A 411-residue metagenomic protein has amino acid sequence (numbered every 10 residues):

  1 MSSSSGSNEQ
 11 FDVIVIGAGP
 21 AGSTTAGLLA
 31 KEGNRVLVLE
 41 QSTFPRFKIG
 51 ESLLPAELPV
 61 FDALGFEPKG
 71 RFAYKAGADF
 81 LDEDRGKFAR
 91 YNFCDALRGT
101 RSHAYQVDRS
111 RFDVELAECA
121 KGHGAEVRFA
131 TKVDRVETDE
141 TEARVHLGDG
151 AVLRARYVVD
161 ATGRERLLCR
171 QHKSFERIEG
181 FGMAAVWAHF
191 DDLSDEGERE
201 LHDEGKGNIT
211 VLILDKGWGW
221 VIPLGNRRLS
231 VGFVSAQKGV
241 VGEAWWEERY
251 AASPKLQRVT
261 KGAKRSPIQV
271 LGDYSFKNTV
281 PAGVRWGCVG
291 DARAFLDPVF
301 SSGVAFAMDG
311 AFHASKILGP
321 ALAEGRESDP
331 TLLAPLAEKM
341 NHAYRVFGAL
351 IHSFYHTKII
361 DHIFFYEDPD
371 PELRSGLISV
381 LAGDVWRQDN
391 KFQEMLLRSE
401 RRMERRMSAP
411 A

Functional and structural regions predicted by a protein language model:
M1-E9, D291: A short, basic/flexible loop-to-alpha-helix module at the beginning of a structural domain
G6-G19: Beta1/beta-strand and adjacent pyrophosphate-binding region of the FAD-binding site in flavoprotein oxidoreductases
G22-S23: N-terminal Rossmann-fold NAD(P) dinucleotide-binding loop
A30-I49: Glycine-rich FAD pyrophosphate-binding loop
L58, D62-F112: A conserved beta-strand/loop capping segment in the N-terminal third of enzymes that catalyze redox or closely related
C119-L256: Predominantly flavin-linked oxidoreductase catalytic cores and closely associated redox partners
Q237-A334: FAD/FMN-dependent oxidoreductases across multiple families
G319-A411: C-terminal helical "tail/cap" subdomain of flavin- and related membrane-associated enzymes
